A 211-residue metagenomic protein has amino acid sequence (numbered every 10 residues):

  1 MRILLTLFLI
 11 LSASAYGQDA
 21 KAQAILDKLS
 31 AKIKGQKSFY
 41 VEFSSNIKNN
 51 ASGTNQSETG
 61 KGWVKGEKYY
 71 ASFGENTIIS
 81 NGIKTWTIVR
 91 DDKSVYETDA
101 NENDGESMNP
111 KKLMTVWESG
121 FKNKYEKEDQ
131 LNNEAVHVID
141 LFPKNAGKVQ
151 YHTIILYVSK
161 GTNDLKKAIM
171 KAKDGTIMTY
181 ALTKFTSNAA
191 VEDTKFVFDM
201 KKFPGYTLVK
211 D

Functional and structural regions predicted by a protein language model:
M1-L4, Q18: Positively charged n-region of N-terminal signal peptides that target proteins for export
I3-S12: Sec-dependent N-terminal signal peptides
L11-T54, E67, K202-D211: N-terminal leader/targeting segments and the immediate start of mature chains
Q23-A24, M114-E126: A short, amphipathic edge element
K32, G60-W63, T77-I78, N123-Q130: Short, exposed beta-strand/loop patches in secreted or surface proteins that constitute
I33, G105-G120: Short, solvent-exposed helix-to-loop capping segments enriched in aromatics
T59-M108, M178-T179: An acidic-aromatic
Y125-E128, N132-T207: Gly/Pro-enriched, hydrophobic low-complexity segments that function as extracytoplasmic propeptides/linkers
